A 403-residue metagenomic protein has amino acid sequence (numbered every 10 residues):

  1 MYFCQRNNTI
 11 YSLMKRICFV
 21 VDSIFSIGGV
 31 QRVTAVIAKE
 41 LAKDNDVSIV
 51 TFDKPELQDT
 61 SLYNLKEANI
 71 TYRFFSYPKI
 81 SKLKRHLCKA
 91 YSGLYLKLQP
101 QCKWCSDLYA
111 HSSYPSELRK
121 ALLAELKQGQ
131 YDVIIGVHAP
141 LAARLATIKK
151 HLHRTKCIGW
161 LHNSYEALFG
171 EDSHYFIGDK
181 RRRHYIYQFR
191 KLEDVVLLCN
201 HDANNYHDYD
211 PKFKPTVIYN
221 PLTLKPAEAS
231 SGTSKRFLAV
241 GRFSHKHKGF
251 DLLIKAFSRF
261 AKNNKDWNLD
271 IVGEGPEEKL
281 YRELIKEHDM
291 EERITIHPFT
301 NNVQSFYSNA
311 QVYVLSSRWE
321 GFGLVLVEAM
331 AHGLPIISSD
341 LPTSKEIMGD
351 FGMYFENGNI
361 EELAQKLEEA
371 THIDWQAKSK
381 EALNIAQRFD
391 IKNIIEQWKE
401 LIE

Functional and structural regions predicted by a protein language model:
C18, S230-K248, I254-F257: Conserved donor-binding/catalytic core segment of Leloir-type glycosyltransferases
K120-E125, L161, Y165, Y175-V195: Membrane-proximal helix-turn-helix segments that form the acceptor-binding/catalytic region of lipid-linked
G136-A142, L161: Short His-centered aromatic/hydrophobic patch
H201, P221: Carbohydrate-associated surface elements
R282-P298: Nucleotide-activated donor-binding/catalytic signature segment of Leloir-type glycosyltransferases, i.e., the conserved
F299, R318: Aromatic "clamp/platform" in nucleotide-sugar-dependent glycosyltransferases that forms part of the donor/acceptor
P335-S338: Short hydrophobic beta-strand element within catalytic cores of glycosyltransferases and related nucleotide-activated
M353-I360, E368-I373: Conserved acidic donor-binding segment of nucleotide-sugar-dependent glycosyltransferases
